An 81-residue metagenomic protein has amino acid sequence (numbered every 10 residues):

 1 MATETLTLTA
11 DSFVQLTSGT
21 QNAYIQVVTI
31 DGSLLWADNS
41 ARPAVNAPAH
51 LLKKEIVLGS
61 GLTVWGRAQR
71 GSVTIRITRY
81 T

Functional and structural regions predicted by a protein language model:
M1, Y80-T81: Short, solvent-exposed mixed-charge patches
M1-Q21: Surface-exposed ligand/attachment interfaces on beta-rich extracellular proteins
L8-D11, P48-G59: Solvent-exposed, conformationally flexible loop/turn segments
L16, V27, K54-I56: Intrinsic disorder/low-complexity segments enriched in polar/small residues
T20-I25, V57-S72: Noncatalytic modules at the cell exterior or secretory-pathway interfaces, chiefly beta-strand-rich lectin/adhesion
V28-V45: Short, surface-exposed beta-strand/strand-loop-strand elements in extracellular ectodomains
L34-A37, R70-R79: Edge beta-strands of jelly-roll/beta-sandwich modules across compartments, strongly enriched in secreted/luminal
